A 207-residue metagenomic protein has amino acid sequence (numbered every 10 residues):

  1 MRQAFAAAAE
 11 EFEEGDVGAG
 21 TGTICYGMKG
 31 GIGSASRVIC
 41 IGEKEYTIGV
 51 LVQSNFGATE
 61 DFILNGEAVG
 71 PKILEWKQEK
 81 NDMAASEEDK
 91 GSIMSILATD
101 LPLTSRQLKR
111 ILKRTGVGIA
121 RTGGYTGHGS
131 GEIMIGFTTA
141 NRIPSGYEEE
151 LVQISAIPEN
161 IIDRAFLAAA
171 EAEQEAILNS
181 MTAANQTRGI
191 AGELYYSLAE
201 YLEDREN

Functional and structural regions predicted by a protein language model:
M1-N207: A structural signal for small-residue-enriched, beta-sheet-centric alpha/beta enzyme cores and oligomeric scaffold folds
